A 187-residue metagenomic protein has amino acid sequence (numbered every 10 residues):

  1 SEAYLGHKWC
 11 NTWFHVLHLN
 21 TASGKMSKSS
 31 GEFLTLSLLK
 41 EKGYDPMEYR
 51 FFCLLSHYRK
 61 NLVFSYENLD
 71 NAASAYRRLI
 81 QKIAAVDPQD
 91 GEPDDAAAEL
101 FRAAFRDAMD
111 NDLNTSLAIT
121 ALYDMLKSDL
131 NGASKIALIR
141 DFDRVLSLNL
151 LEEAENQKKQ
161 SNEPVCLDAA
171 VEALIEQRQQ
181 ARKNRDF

Functional and structural regions predicted by a protein language model:
S1-D87: Alpha-helical recognition segments enriched in aromatics with Gly/Pro capping that present substrate-recognition
W13-L17, F52-C53, D90-A96, L117-A121 (+2 more regions): Short coil/turn segments at secondary-structure boundaries
M26-K28, D95-A96, L100, V165-A170: Short helix-capping and inter-helix turn/linker motifs at the boundaries of alpha-helical repeat units
L36-K40, R106, Y123-L126, Q179: Amphipathic alpha-helical segments within well-ordered protein domains
K42, N111, K183-N184: Charged, alpha-helical scaffolding/interaction elements associated with membrane systems
N61-L62, N68-A133, F142-L151: Helix-loop elements that line ligand-binding/catalytic pockets
I119-F187: Basic, alpha-helical terminal appendages of large translation-related enzymes
